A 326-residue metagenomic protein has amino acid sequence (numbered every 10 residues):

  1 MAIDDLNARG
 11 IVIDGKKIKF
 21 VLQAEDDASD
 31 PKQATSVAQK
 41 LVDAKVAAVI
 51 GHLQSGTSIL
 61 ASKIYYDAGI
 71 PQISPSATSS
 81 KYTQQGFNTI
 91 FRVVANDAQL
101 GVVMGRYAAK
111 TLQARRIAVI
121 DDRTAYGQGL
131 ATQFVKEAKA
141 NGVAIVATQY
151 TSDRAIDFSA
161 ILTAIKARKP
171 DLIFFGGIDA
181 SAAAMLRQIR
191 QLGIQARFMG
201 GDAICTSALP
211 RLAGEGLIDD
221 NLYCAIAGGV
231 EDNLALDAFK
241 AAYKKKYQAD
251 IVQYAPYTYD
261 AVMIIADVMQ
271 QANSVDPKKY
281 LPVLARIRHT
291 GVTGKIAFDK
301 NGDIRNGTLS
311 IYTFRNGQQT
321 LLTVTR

Functional and structural regions predicted by a protein language model:
M1-R326: Extracytosolic ligand-binding ectodomains
